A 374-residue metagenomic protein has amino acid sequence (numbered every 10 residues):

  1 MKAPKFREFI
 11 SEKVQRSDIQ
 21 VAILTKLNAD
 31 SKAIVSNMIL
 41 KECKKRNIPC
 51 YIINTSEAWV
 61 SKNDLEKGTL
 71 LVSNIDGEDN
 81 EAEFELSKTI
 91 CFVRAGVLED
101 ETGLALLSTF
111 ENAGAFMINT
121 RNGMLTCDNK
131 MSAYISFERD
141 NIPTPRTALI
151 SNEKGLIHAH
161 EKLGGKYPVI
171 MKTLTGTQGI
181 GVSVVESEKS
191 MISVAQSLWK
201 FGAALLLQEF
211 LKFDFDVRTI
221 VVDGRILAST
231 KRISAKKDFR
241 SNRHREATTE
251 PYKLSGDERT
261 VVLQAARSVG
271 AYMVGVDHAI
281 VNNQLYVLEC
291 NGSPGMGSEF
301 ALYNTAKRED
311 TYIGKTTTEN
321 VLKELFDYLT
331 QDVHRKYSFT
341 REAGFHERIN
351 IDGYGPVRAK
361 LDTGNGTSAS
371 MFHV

Functional and structural regions predicted by a protein language model:
F6-V14, K253, I280-T340: C-terminal active-site "lid" helix and adjoining low-complexity regulatory extension at the edge of ATP-using catalytic
R16-A22: Extreme N-terminal starter segment of soluble prokaryotic enzymes
L27-T147: Conserved N-proximal alpha/beta basic substrate-recognition cap immediately N-terminal to, or forming the N-lobe
F137-E138, L163-I180, G202-D214: ATP-grasp fold ATP-binding core
P143-V169: Rossmann-like NAD(P)H-binding beta-loop-alpha module
V169, L206, L227-A228, V274 (+1 more regions): Protein kinase-like catalytic core scaffold
I180-V269: Phosphate-binding site of ATP-dependent enzymes
R335-V374: Pepsin/retropepsin-fold aspartyl endopeptidases
